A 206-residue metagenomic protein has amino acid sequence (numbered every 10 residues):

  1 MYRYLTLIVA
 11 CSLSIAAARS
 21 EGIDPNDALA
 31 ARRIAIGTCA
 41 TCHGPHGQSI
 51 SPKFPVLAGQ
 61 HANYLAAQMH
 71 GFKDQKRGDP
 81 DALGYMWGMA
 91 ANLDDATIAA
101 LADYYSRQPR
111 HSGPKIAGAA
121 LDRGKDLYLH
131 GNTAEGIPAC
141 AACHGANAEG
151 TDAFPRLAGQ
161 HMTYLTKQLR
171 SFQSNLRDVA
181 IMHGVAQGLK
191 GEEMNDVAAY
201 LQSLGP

Functional and structural regions predicted by a protein language model:
M1-Y4: Positively charged n-region of N-terminal signal peptides that target proteins for export
T6-S14: Bacterial N-terminal signal peptides
I15-A35, Q48-K53, R107-T133, G205: Electrostatic cytochrome c docking/interface patches
P25-Q75: The feature marks the first
D27, A35-T38, H61, Q68 (+8 more regions): Stable alpha-helical elements in mature extracytoplasmic
R32-A40, A58, Y128-A141, G150-K167 (+2 more regions): Sequence context surrounding c-type heme c attachment/ligation sites in exported
T38-P45, L101, I137-N147, V197: The canonical Cys-X-X-Cys-His
I50-A58, F72-I116, T151-R156, S174-G205: Axial heme c-ligation environment in periplasmic c-type cytochrome domains
